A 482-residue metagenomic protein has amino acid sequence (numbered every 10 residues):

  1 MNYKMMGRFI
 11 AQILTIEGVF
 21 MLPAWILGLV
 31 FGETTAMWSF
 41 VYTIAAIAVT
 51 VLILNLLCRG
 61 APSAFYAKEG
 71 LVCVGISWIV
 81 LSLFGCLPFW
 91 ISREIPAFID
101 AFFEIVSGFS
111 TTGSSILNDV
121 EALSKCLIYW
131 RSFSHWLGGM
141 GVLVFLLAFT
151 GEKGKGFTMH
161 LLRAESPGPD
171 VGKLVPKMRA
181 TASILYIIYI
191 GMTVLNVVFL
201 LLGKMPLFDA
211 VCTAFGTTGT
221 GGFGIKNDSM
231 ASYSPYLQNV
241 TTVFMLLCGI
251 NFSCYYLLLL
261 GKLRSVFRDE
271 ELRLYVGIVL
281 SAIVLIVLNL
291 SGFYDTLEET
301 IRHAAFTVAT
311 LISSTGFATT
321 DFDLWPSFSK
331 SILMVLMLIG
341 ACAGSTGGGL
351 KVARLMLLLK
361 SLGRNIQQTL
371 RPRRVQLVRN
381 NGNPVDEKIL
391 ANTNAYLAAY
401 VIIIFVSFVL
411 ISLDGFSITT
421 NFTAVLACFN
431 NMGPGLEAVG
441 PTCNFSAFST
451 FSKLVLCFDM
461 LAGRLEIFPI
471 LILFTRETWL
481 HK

Functional and structural regions predicted by a protein language model:
M1-K482: Membrane-proximal intracellular helices of multi-pass ion channels
